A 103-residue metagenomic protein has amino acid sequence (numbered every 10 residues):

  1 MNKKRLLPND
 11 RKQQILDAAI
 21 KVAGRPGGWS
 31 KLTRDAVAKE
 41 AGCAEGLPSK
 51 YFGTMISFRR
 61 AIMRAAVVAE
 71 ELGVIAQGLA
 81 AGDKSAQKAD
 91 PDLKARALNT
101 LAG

Functional and structural regions predicted by a protein language model:
M1-D10: N-terminal intrinsically disordered/low-complexity leader segments
L7, T54, I62, A66: Short acidic-hydrophobic sequence patches enriched in Asp/Glu that either
N9-Q13, I56, A95: Generic alpha-helical secondary structure signal
Q14, V22-A61: Helix-turn-helix
M63-E71, I75-G78: Short, basic, alpha-helical segments at the C-terminal edge of helix-turn-helix-like DNA-binding modules
V74-G103: Hydrophobic alpha-helical connector segments
